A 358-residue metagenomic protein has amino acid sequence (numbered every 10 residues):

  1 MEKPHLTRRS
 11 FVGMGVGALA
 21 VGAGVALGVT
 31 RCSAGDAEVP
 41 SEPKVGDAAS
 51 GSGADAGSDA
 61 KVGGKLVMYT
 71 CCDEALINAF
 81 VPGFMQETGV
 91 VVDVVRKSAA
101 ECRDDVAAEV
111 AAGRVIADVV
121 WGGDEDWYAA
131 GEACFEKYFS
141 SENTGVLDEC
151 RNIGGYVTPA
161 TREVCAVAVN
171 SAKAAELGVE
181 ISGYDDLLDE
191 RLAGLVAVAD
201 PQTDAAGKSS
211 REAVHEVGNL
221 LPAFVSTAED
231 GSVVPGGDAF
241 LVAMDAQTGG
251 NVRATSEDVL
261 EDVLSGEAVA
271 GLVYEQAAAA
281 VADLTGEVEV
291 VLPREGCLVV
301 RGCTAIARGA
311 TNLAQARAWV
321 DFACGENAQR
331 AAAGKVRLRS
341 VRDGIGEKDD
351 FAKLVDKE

Functional and structural regions predicted by a protein language model:
M1-S10, G17-V25: N-terminal secretory signal peptides
V29-S41: Bacterial lipoprotein signal-peptidase II cleavage site
G46, G53-A130: Early extracytoplasmic/lumenal segment of secretory-pathway proteins
V67, C71-N78, A100-E101, V115-E267: Extracytoplasmic ligand-binding site segments that recognize negatively charged/polar headgroups
D126-A130, L264, V269-E287: A ligand-binding cleft/hinge motif common to bilobed small-molecule-binding domains
E149, E163, F240-D245, R253 (+1 more regions): Periplasmic-binding protein-like
V167-K173, H215, V300-Q315, F322-A323 (+1 more regions): A bilobed periplasmic-binding-protein/Venus flytrap-type ligand-binding module shared by bacterial periplasmic
G194-Q202, F322-G346: Periplasmic-binding protein-like
